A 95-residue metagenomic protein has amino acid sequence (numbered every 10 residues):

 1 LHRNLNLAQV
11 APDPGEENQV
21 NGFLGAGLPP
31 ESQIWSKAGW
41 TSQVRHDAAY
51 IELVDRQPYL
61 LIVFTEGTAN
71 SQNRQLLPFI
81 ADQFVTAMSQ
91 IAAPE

Functional and structural regions predicted by a protein language model:
L1-E95: Penicillin-recognizing serine hydrolase domain
